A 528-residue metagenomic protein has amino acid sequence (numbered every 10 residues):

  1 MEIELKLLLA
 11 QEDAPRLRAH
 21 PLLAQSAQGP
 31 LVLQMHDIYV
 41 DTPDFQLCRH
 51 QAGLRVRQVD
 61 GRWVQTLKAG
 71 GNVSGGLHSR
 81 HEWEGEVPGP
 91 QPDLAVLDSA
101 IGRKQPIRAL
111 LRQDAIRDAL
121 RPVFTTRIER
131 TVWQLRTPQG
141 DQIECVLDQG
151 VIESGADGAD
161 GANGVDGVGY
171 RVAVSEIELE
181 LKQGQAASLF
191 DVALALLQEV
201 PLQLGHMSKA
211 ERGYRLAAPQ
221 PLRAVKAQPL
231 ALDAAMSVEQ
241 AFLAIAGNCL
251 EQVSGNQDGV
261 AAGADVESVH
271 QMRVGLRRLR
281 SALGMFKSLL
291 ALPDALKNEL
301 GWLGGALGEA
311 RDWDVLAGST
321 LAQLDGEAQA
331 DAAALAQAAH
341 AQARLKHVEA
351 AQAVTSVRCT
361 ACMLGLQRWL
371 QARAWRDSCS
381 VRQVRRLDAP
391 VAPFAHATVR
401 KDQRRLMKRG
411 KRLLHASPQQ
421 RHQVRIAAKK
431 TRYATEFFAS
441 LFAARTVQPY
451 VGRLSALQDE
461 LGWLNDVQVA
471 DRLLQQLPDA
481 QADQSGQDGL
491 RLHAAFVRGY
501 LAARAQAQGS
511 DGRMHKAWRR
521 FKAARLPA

Functional and structural regions predicted by a protein language model:
M1-A528: Cationic, histidine-enriched alpha-helical/coil surfaces that engage anionic ligands
